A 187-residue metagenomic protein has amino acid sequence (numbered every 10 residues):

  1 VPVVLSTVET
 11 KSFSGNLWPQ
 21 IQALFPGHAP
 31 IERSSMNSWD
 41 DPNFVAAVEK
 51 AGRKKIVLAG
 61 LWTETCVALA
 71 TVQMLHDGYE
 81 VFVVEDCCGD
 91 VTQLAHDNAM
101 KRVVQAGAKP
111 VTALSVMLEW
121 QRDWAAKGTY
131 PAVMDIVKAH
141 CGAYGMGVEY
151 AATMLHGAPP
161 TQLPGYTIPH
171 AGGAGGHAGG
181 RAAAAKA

Functional and structural regions predicted by a protein language model:
P2-V8: Short beta-strand segments at enzyme active-site cores
K11-A187: Active-site-adjacent betaalpha module
